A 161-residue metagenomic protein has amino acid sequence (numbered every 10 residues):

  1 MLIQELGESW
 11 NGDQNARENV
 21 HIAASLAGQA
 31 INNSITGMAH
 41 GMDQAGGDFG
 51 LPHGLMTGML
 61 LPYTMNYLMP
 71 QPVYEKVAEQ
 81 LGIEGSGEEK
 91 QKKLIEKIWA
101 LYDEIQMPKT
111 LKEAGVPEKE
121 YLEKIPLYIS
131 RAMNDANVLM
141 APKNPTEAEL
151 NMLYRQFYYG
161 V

Functional and structural regions predicted by a protein language model:
M1-K97: Active-site segments that bind and position negatively charged phosphate/pyrophosphate groups
E84-V161: C-terminal charged capping/lid subdomain of soluble metabolic enzymes
